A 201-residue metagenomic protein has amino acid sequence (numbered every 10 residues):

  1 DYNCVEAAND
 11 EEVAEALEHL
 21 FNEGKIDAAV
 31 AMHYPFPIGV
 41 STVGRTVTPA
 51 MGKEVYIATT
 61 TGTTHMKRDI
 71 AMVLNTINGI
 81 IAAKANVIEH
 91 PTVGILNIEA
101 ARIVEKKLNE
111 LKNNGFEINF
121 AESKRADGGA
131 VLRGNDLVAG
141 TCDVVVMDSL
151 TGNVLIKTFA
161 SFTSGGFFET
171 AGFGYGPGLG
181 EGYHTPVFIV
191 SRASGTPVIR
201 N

Functional and structural regions predicted by a protein language model:
D1, H65-G128, D143: Glycine-rich phosphate/diphosphate-binding loop of Rossmann-like nucleotide-binding domains
D1, N9, H33-F36, T60-T63 (+4 more regions): Short, ordered loop/turn segments at secondary-structure junctions
Y2-Y56: N-terminal glycine-rich phosphate/adenylate-binding segment common to multiple enzyme folds
N3, A8-E15, V104-S164: Active-site rim loops that border cofactor/substrate pockets in soluble metabolic enzymes
H19-N22, I26, T63-M66, N78-I88 (+4 more regions): Generic secondary-structure signature for well-ordered alpha-helical cores
L20-G24, V47-G52, K84-E89, N113 (+2 more regions): Solvent-exposed alpha-helices and their adjacent loops that cap or buttress functional pockets in soluble metabolic
V30, I95, V146: Residue-level signature of catalytic and energy-coupling elements of molecular machines, predominantly ATP/GTP-dependent
T48-T59, T64-H65, A139-N201: Glycine-rich phosphate/nucleotide-binding loop
